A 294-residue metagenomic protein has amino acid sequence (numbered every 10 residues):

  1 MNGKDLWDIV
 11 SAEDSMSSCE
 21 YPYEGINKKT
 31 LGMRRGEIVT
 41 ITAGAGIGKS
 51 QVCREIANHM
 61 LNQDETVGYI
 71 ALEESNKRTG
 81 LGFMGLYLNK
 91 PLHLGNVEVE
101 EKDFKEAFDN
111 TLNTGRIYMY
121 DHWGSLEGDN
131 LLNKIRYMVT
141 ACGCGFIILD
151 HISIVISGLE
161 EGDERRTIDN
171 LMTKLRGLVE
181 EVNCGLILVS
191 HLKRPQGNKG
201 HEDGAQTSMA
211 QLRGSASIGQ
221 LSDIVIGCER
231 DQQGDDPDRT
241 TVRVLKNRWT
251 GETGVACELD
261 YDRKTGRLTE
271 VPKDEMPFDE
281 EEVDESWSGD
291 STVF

Functional and structural regions predicted by a protein language model:
M1-K90, W287-F294: The Walker A/P-loop phosphate-binding site
G3, L131-I147, E180-V182, R194-F294: C-terminal regions of RecA-like/P-loop NTPase motor modules
E24, K28, H59, Q63-G143 (+2 more regions): Cytosolic-facing regulatory segments adjacent to core modules
V67, L186, V225-G227: Short, well-ordered beta-strand core segments
L72-E74, C184, V189-H191: Conserved H-loop
H93-V97, Y120-S125, I156-D169, K199-A210: Flexible beta-alpha connector loops of hexameric P-loop NTPases
C144-L188: Helical hairpin unit composed of two closely spaced alpha helices linked by a short loop
